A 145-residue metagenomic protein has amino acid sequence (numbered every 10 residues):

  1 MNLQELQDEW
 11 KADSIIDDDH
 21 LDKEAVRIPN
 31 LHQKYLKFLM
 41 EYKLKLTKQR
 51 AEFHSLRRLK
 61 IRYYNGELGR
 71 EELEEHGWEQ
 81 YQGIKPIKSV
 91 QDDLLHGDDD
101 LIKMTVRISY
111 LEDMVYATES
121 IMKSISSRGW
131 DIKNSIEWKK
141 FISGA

Functional and structural regions predicted by a protein language model:
M1-A145: Charge-rich amphipathic alpha-helical interaction elements
